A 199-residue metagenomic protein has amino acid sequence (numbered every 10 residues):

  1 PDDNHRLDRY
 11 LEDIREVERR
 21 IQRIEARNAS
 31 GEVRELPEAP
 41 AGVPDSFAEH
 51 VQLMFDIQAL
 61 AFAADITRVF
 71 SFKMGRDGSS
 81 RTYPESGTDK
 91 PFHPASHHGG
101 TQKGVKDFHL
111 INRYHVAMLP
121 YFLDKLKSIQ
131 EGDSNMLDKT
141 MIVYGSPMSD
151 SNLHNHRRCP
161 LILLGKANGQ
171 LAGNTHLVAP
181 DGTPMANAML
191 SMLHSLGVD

Functional and structural regions predicted by a protein language model:
P1-D199: Ligand-binding pockets and gating/stacking loops
